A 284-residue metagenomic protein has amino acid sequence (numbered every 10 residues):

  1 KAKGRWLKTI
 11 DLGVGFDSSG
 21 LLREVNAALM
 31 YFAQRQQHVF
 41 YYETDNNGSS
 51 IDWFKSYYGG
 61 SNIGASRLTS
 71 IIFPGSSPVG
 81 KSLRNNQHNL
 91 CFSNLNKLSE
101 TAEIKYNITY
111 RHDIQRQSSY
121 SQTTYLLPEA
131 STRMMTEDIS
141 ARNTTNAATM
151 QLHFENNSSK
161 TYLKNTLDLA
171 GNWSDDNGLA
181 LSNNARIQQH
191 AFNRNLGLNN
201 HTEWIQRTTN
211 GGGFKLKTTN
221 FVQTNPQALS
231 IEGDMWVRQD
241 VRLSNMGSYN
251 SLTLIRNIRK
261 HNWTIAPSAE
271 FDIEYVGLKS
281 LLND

Functional and structural regions predicted by a protein language model:
K1-D175, Q189-F221, T253-N262: Membrane-proximal, glycine/serine-rich, low-complexity loop/turn segments characteristic of large bacterial
S49-W53, I114-S119, S174-A180, N225-I231 (+1 more regions): Outer-membrane beta-barrel proteins
S56-S61, S121-A130, L179-I187, I231-Q239 (+1 more regions): Flexible, surface-exposed loop regions and adjacent strand-edge segments of Gram-negative outer-membrane beta-barrel
R242: Mg2+-dependent prenyl diphosphate-binding active-site environment of isoprenoid biosynthetic enzymes
G247, R259-D284: Signature of Gram-negative outer-membrane beta-barrel scaffolds
